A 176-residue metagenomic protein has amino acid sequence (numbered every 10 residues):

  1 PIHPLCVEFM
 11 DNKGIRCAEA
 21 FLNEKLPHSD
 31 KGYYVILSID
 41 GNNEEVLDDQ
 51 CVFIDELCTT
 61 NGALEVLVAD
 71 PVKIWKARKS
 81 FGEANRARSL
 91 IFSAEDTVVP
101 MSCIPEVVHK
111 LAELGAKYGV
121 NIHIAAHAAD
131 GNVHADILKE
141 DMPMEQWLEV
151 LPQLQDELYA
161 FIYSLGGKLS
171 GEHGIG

Functional and structural regions predicted by a protein language model:
P1-G176: Noncatalytic alpha-helical scaffold of FAD-dependent oxidoreductases
